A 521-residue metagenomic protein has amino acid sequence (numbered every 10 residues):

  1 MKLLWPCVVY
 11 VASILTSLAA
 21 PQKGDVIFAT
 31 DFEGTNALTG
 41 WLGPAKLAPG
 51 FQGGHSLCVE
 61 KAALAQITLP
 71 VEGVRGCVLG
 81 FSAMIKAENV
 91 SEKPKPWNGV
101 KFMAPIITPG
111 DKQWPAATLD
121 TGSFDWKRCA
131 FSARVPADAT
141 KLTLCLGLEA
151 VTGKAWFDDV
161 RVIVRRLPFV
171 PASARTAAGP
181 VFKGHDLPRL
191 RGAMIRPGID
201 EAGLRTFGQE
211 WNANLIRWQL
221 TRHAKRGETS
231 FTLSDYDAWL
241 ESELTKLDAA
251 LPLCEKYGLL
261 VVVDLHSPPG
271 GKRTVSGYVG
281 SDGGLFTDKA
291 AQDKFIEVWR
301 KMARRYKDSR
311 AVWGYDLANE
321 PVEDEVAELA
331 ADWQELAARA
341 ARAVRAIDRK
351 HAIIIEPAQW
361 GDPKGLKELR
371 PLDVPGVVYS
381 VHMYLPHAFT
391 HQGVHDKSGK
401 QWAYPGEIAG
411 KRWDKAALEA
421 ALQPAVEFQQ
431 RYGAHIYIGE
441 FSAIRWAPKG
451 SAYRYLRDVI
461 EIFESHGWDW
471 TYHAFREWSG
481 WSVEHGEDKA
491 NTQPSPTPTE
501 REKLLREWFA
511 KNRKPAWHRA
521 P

Functional and structural regions predicted by a protein language model:
W5-S17: Bacterial N-terminal signal peptides
L18-A178: Extracellular and organelle-lumenal recognition/adhesion modules and their flexible linkers in secreted
A83-A87, I106, V135, L148 (+5 more regions): Short beta-strand segments enriched in hydrophobic/aromatic residues within well-folded beta-rich domains
L167, L215, L220-R226, V263 (+1 more regions): Short, solvent-exposed beta-strand-terminating loops
V170-A177, P448-P521: Aromatic-rich peripheral "rim/lid" segments of glycoside hydrolase catalytic domains that contact and position glycan
A174-A352, P357-L366, G376, S479 (+1 more regions): Active-site mouth of glycoside hydrolases
Q334, A358-I444, E464: Glycoside hydrolase catalytic-domain groove-lining segments
A338, R342, R349-K350, E419-Y472: Catalytic-core region of carbohydrate-active enzymes that cleave or remodel glycosidic bonds
